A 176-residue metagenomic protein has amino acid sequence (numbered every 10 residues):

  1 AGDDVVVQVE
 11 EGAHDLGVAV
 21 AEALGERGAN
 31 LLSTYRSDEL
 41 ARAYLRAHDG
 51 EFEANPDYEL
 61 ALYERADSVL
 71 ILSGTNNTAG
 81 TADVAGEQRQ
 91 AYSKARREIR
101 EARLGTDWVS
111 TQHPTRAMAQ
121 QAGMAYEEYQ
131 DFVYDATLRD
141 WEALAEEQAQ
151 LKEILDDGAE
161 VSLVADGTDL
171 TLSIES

Functional and structural regions predicted by a protein language model:
A1-S176: Active-site bordering "gate/hinge" segments that shape substrate access to catalytic or cofactor-binding pockets
